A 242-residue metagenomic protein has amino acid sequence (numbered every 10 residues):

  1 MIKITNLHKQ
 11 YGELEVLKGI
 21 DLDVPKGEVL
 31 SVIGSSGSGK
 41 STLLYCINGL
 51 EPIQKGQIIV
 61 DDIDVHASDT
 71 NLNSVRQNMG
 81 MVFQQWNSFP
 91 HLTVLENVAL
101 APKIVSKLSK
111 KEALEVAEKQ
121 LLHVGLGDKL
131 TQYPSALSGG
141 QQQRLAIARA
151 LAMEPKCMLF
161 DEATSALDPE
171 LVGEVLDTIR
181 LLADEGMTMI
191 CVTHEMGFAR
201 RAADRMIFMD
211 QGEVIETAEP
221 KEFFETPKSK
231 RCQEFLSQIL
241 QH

Functional and structural regions predicted by a protein language model:
M1-P220: ABC family nucleotide-binding domain
T217, K221-H242: C-terminal boundary and immediately downstream tail of ABC-type ATPase nucleotide-binding domains
